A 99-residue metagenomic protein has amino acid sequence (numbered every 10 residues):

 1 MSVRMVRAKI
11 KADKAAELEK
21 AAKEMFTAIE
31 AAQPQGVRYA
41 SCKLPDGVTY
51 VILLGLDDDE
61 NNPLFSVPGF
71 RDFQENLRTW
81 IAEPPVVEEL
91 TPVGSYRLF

Functional and structural regions predicted by a protein language model:
S2-A8, V51-L53: Active-site-flanking beta-strand signature of metal-NTP-handling nucleotidyl enzymes and homologous cyclase-like
V3, R38-Y39: Short hydrophobic/aromatic beta-strand element in the GNAT-like acyltransferase core that lines or flanks the acyl-donor
K9-K20: Short, surface-exposed ligand-recognition loops at beta-strand->loop->(often short) alpha-helix junctions that present
I10-A12, L56-D58, T91: Non-catalytic surface loops within mature trypsin-like serine protease
E24, A28-V37, L54-E88: An amphipathic, aromatic/His-enriched active-site/gating alpha helix that lines ligand/cofactor pockets
C42-L44: Short beta-strand micro-motifs enriched in acidic
D46-T49: A short, glycine/Asx- and small/polar-enriched loop/turn that sits immediately N-terminal to a beta-strand
T91-F99: Short, low-order "capping/linker" segments at domain edges
